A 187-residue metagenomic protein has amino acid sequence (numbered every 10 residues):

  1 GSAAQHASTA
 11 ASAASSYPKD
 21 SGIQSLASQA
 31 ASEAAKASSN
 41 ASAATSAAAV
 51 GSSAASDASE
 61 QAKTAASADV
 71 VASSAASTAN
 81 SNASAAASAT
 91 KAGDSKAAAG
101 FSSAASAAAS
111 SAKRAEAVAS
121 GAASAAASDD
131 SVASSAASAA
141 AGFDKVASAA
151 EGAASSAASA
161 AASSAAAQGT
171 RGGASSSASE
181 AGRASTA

Functional and structural regions predicted by a protein language model:
G1-A187: Extended amphipathic alpha-helical heptad-repeat regions
